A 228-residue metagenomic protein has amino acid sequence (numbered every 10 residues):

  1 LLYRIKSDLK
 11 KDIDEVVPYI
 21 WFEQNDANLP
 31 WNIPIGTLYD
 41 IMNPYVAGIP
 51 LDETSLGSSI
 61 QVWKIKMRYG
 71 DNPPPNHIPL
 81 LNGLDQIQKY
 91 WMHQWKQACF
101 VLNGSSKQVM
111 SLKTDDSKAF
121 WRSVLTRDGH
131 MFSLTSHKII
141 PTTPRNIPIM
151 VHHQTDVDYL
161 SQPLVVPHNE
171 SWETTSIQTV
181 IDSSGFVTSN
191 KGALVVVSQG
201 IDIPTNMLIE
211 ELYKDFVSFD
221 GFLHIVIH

Functional and structural regions predicted by a protein language model:
L2-H228: Ubiquitin system architectures
